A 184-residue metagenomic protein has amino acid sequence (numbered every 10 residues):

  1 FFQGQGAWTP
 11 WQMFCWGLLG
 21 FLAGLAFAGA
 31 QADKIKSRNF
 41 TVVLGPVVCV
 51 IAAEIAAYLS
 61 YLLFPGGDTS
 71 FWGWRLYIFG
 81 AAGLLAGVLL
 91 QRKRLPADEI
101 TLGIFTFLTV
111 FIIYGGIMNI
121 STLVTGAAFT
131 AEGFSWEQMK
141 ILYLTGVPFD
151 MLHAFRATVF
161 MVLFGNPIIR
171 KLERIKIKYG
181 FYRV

Functional and structural regions predicted by a protein language model:
F1-F2, W16, G20: Small-polar-interrupted transmembrane alpha-helices in polytopic inner-membrane proteins
F2-G6, A26-D33: Membrane-helix exit/interface motif
Q5-M13: Hydrophobic/aromatic-rich structural module bridging two neighboring secondary-structure elements via a short loop
P10, G29-V184: Membrane-embedded alpha-helical hairpins and interfacial helices in multi-pass inner-membrane proteins
